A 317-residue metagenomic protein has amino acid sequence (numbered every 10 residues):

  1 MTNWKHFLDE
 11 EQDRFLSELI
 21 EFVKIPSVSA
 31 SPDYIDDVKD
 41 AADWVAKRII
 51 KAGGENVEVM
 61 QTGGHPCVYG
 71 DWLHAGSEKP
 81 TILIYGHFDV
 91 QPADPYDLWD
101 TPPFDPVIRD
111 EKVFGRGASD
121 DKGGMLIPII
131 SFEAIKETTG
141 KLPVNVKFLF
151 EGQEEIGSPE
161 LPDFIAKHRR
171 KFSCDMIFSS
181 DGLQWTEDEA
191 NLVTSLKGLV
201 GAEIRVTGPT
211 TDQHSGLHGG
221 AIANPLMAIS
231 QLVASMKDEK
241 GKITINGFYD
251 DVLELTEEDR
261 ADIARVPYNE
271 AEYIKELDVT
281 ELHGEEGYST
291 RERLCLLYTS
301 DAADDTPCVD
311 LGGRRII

Functional and structural regions predicted by a protein language model:
T2-Y96: N-terminal helical capping/dimerization or prosegment-like subdomains of hydrolases acting on amide or phosphate bonds
K79-F150: Active-site metal-coordination/substrate-binding segment of hydrolases, especially metallo-dependent peptidases
S119-S195: Acidic/histidine-rich catalytic neighborhood of metal-dependent amide-processing enzymes
V193-T207: Flexible glycine/proline-rich, aromatic-decorated loop/lid segments
G219-K240: A short core secondary-structure module
T244-C295: Long, low-complexity segments enriched in small/aliphatic residues
Y298-D305: Conserved small/polar residues in nucleotide/adenosyl-binding loops
V309-I317: Hydrophobic alpha-helical segments, chiefly the membrane-spanning helices and signal/signal-anchor peptides
